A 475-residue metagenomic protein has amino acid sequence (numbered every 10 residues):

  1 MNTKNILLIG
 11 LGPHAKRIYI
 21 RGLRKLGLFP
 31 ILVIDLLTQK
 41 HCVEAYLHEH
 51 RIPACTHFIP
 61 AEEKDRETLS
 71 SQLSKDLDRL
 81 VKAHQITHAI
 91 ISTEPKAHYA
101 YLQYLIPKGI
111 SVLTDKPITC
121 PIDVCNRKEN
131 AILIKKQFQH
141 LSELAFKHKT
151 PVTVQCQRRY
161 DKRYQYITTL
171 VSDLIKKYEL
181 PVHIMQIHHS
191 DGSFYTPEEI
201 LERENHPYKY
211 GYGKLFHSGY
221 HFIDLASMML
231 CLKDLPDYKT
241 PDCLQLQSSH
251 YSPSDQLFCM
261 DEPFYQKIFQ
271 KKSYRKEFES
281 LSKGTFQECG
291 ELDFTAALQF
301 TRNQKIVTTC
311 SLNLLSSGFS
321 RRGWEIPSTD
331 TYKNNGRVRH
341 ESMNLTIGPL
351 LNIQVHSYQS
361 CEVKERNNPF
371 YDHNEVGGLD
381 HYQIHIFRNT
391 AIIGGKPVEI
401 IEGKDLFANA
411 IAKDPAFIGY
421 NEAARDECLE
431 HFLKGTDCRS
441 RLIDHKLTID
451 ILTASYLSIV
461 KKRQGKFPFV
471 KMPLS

Functional and structural regions predicted by a protein language model:
M1-K108, I122-Q139, L474: N-terminal glycine-/serine-/threonine-rich beta1-alpha1-beta2 phosphate-ribose binding loop of Rossmann-like
A89-I90, V112, M185: Receiver (REC) domain switch-region micro-motif
K108-S111, K147-T150, Q304: A short helix->loop->beta-strand "cap" motif at the edges of active sites that frequently abuts
G109, D115-I118: Short helix/strand-capping hinge loops at secondary-structure junctions that flank key functional elements
C120-P197, Y212: A contiguous active-site-proximal alpha/beta segment in oxidoreductase catalytic domains
E199-E362, I443-L447: Rossmann-like dinucleotide-binding domain that binds NAD(P)(H)
T329-S475: C-terminal helical cap and adjacent loop that interface with cofactors, partners, or active-site loops
